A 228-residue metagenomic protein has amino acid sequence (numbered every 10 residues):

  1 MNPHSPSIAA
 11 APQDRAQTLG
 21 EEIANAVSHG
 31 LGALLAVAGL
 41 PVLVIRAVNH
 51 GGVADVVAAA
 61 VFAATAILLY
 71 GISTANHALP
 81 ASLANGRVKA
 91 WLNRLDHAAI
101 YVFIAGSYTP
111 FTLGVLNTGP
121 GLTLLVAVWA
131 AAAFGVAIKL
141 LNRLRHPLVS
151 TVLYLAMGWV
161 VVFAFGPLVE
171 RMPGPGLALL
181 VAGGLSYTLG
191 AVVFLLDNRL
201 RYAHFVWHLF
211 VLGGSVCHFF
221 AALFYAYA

Functional and structural regions predicted by a protein language model:
M1-A228: Multi-pass alpha-helical transmembrane bundles in non-GPCR membrane proteins that perform intramembrane catalysis
